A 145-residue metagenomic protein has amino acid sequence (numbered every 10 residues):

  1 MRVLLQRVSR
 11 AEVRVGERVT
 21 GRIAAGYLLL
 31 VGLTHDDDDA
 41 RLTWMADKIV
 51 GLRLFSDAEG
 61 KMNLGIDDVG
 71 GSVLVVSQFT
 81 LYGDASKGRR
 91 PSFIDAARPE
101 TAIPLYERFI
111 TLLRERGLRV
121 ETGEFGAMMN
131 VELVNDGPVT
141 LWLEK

Functional and structural regions predicted by a protein language model:
M1-G88, S92, P104-K145: N-terminal, polar/charged subdomain of small-to-medium soluble alpha/beta proteins
D95: An anionic oxygen-ligand recognition environment, strongly enriched in 2H phosphoesterase
T101: Phosphate/pyrophosphate-binding loop motifs in nucleotide- or prenyl diphosphate-using proteins
